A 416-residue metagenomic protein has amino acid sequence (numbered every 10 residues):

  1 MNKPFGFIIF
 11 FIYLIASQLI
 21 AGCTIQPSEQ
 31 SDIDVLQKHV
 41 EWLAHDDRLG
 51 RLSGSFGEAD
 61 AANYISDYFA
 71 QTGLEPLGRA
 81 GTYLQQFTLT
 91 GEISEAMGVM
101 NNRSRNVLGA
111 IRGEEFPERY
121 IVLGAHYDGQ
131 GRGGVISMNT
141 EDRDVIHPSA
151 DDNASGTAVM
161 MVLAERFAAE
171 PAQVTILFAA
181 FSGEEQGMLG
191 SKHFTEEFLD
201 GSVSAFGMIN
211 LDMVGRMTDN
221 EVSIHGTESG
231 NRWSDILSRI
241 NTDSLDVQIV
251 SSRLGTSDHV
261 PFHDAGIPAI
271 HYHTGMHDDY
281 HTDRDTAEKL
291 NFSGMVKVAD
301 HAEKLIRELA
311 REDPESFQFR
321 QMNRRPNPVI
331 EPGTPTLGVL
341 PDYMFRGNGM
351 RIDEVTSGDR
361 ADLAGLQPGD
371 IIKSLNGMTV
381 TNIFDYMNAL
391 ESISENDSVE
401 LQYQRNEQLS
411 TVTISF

Functional and structural regions predicted by a protein language model:
Q26-E29, D46-F56, S94-G98, D142-N153 (+5 more regions): Second-shell loop/turn segments in exported
S31, V35-K38, W42, F56-Q71 (+11 more regions): Extracytoplasmic/secreted proteins, especially bacterial periplasmic and envelope-associated proteins
R51-I111: A non-catalytic alpha/beta surface segment that caps or lines the substrate-entry region of metallo-dependent hydrolase
G109, L123-D128, G134-M188, A302: Alpha-helical metal-binding/catalytic segments enriched in His/Glu/Asp
F116, F181-H277, N291-M295: Metal-dependent peptidase/peptidase-like ectodomains
D278-R324: His/Asp/Glu-rich mid-to-C-terminal helical/loop segments that flank catalytic regions of hydrolases
K289, A310-F416: C-terminal recognition in membrane/secretory proteostasis and scaffolding
